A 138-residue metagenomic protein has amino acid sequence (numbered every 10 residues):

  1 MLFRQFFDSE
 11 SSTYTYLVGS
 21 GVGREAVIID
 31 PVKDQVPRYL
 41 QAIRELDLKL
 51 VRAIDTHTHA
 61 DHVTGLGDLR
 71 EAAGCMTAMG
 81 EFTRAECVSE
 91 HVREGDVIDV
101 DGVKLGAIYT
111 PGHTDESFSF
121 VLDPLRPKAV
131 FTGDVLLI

Functional and structural regions predicted by a protein language model:
M1-K49, F120-G133: Conserved beta-strand hairpin/beta-sheet module of binuclear metal-dependent hydrolase folds, prominently
T13, D34, A60-D61, L105: Short alpha-helical
V18, D30, H57, L69 (+4 more regions): Divalent metal-coordination and catalytic microenvironments
I28-P31, V51-H59, T77-F82, T110-G112 (+1 more regions): Active-site neighborhood of phospho(di)ester-bond hydrolases with catalytic His/Asp-centered motifs
Q35-A78: Active-site metal-binding motif and surrounding structural segment of the metallo-beta-lactamase
Q35-V36, T58-T64, R84-C87, D115-E116 (+1 more regions): Active-site environment of divalent metal-dependent phosphoester hydrolases
R70-D101, G106-Y109: Glycine/small-residue-rich loop that forms an oxyanion/phosphate-binding "nest" at active or ligand-binding sites
D96, V103-G106, E116-F120, P127-A129 (+1 more regions): Generic beta-strand structural signal
